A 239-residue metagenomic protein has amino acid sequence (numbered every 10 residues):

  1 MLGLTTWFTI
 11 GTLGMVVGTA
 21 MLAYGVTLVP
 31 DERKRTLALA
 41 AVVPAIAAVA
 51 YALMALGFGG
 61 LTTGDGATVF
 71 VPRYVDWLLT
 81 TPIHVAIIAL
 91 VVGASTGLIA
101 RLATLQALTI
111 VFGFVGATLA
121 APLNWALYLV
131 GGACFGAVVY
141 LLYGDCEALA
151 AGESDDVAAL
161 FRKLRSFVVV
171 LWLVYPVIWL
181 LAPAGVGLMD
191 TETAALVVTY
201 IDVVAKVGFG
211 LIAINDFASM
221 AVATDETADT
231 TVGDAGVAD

Functional and structural regions predicted by a protein language model:
M1-G18: Hydrophobic transmembrane alpha-helical segments in integral membrane proteins
M1-L2, L149-D156, S219-D239: Haloarchaeal acidic low-complexity proteome signature biased toward cell-envelope/secretome components but also
G14, T36-G57, L171-L180: Hydrophobic alpha-helical transmembrane segments of multi-pass membrane proteins
G18-Y24, F135-D155, R162, P176-L181: Alpha-helical transmembrane segments in multipass membrane proteins, preferentially the mid-helix core
V49-P72: Helix-loop junctions on the outward
I87-E153: Membrane-proximal helix-loop-helix units in multi-pass membrane proteins
A117, A121, V169-G185: Hydrophobic alpha-helical transmembrane segments in multi-pass integral membrane proteins
V177-V204: Extracellular/periplasmic helix-loop-helix junctions in multi-pass membrane proteins
